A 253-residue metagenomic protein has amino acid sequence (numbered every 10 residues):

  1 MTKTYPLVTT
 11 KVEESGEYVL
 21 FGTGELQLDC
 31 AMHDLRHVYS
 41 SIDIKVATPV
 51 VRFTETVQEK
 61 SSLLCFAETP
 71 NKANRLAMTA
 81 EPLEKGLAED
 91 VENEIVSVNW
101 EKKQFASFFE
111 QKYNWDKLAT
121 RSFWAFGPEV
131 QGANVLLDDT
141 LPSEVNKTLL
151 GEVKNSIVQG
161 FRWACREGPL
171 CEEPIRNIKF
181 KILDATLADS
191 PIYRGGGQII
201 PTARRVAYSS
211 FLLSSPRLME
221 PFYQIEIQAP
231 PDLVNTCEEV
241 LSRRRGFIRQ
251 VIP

Functional and structural regions predicted by a protein language model:
M1-P253: Accessory interaction regions appended to the cores of large information-processing enzymes
